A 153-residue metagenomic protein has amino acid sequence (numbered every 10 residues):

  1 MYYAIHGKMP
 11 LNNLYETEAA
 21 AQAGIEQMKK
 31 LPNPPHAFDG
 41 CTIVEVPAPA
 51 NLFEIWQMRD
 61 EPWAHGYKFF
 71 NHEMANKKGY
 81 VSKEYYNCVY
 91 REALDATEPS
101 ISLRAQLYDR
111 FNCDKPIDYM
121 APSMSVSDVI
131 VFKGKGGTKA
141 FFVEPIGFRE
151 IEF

Functional and structural regions predicted by a protein language model:
M1, A48-A50, I151-F153: Short intrinsically disordered terminal tails
M1-L11: Short aromatic-glycine-(Arg/Gly/Cys) micro-motifs in beta-strand/loop hairpins
L14-Q22: Conserved aromatic
E26-P49, R91-F132, F141-F142: Short, mixed-charge low-complexity intrinsically disordered segments
V44-E98: Extended boundary segments
K139-F153: Short, compositionally biased
